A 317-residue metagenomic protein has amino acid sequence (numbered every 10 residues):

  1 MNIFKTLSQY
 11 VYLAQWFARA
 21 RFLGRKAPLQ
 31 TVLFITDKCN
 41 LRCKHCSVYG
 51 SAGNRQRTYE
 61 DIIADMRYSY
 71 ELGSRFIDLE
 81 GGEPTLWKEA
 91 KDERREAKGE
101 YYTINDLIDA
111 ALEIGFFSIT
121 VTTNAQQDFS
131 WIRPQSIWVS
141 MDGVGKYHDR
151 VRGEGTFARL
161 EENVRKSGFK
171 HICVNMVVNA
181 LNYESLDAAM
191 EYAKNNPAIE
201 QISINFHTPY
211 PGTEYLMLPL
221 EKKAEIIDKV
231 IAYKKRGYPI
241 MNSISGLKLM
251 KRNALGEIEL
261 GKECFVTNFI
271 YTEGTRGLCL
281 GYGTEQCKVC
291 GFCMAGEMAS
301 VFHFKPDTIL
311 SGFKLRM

Functional and structural regions predicted by a protein language model:
M1-G53, L247-F269, T275, L280-G296 (+1 more regions): N-terminal pre-core extensions flanking Radical SAM catalytic domains
M1-N2, A125-S130, A295-S300, K305: Poly-acidic low-complexity segments
M1-V11, V32-F34, D65-Y68, L72 (+8 more regions): Residue-level signal for functionally critical sites in structured catalytic/ligand-binding pockets
K5-W131, M317: Conserved alpha-helical substructure of the radical SAM core
G50, G81, T123, M141 (+3 more regions): Residues that line or immediately flank small-molecule/substrate-binding pockets and catalytic motifs
R55-Y59, K88-D109, I114, W131 (+3 more regions): Radical SAM enzyme [4Fe-4S]-AdoMet core and its adjacent flexible, acidic and glycine-rich loops/tails across
